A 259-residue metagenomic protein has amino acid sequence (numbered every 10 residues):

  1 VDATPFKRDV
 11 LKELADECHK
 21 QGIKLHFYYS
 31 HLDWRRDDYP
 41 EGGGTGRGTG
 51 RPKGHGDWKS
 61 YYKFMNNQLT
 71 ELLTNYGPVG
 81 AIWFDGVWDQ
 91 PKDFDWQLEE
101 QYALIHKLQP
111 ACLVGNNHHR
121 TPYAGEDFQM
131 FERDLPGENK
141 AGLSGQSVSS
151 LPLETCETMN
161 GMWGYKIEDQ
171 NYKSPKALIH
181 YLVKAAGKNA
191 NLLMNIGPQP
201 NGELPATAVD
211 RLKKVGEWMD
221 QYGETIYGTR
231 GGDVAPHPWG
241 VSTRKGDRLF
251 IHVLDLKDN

Functional and structural regions predicted by a protein language model:
V1-N259: Mature catalytic domains of secreted/periplasmic carbohydrate-active enzymes
